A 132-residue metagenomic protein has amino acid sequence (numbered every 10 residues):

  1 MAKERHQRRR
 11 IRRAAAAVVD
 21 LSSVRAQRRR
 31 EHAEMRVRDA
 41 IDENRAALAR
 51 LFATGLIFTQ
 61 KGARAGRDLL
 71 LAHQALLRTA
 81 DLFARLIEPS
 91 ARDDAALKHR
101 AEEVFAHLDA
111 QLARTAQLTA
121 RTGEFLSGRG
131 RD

Functional and structural regions predicted by a protein language model:
Q7, I11, L21-S22: Short hydrophobic short-linear motifs embedded in intrinsically disordered terminal tails or helical linkers
R9-R10, M35, L76-L77, R114 (+1 more regions): Intrinsic structural disorder/low-complexity segments
A16-M35: N-terminal coiled-coil initiation/transition segments in long coiled-coil scaffolds
V19-D20, E102, L112, E124: Intrinsic disorder/low-complexity segments
R45, A49-A116: Long, low-complexity or tandemly repetitive, helically biased scaffold regions used for multimeric assembly/adhesion
A120-D132: Short, charged, intrinsically disordered terminal tails
